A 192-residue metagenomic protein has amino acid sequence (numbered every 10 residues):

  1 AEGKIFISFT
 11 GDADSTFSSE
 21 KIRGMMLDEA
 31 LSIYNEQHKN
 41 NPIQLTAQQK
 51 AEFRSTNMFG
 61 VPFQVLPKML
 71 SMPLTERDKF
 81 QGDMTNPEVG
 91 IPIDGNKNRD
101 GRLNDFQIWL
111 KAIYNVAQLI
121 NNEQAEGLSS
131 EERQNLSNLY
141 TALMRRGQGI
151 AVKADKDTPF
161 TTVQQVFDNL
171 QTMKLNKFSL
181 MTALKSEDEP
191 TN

Functional and structural regions predicted by a protein language model:
A1-N192: Long, low-hydrophobicity, acidic/polar, solvent-exposed interaction domains
